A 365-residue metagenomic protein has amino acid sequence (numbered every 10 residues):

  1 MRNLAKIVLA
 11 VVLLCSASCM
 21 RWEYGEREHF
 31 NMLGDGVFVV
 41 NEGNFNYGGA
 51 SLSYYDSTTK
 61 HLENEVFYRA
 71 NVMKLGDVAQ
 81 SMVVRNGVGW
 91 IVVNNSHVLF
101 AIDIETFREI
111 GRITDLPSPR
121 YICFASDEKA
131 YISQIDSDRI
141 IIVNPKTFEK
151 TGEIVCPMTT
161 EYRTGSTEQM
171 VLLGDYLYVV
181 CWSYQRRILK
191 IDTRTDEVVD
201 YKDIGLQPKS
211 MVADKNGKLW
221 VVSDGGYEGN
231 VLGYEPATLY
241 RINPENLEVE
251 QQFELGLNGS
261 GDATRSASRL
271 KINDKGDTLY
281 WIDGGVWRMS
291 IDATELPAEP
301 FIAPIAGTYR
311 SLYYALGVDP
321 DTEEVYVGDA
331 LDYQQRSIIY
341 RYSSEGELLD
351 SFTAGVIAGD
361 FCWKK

Functional and structural regions predicted by a protein language model:
M1-R2, M20: N-terminal hydrophobic targeting signals that begin at the initiator methionine
R2-A10: Sec-dependent signal peptide recognition, specifically the positively charged N-region followed immediately by
C15-S18: C-terminal motif of bacterial Sec signal peptides marking the signal peptidase cleavage site
M20-K365: Predominantly soluble domains enriched in secretory-pathway, periplasmic, or organellar proteins
